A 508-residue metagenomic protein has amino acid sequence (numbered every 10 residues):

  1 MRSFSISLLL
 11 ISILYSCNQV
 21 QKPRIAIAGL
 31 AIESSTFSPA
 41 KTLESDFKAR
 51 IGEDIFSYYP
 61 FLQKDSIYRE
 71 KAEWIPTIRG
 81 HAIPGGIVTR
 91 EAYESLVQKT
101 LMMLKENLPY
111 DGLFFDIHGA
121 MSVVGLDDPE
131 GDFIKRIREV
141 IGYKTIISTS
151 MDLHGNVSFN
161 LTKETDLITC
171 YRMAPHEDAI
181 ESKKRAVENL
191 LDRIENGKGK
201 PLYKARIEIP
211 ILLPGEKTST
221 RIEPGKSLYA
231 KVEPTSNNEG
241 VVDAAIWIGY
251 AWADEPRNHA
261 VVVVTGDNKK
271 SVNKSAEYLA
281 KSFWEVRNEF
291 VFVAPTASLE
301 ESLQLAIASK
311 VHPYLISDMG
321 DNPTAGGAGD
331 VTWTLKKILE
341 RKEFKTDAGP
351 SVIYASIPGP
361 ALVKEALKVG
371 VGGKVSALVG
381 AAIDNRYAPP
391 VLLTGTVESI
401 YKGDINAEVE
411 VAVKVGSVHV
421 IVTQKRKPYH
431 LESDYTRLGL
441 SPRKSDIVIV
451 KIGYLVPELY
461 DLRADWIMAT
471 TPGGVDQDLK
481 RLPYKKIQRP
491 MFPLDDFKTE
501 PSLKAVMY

Functional and structural regions predicted by a protein language model:
M1-L8: Sec-dependent signal peptide recognition, specifically the positively charged N-region followed immediately by
L10-K22: Bacterial Sec-dependent signal peptides at the C-terminal "C-region" and cleavage site
K22-R69: N-terminal amphipathic/basic leader segments beginning at the initiator methionine
P23-I25, G215-S417, I421-K425: Hard-cation-handling environments
A26, L30-E33, F37-P39, R90-V97 (+3 more regions): Active-site histidine-anchored catalytic micro-motif
R69-I75, R79-P84, V88-A92, L96 (+1 more regions): Low-complexity, highly charged intrinsically disordered N-terminal segments that act as targeting/localization
P76, Q98, W284, N406-Y508: Extended hydrophobic packing segments that form well-structured cores
I194-G225: Internal, active-site/partner-interface "lid" segment
